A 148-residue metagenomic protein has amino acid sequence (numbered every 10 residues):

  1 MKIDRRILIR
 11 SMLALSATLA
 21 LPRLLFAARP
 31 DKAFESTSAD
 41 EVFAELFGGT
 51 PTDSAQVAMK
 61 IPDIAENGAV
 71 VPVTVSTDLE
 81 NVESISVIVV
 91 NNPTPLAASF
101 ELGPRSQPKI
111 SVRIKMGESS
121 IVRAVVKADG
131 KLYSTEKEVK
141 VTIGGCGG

Functional and structural regions predicted by a protein language model:
M1-L19: N-terminal secretory signal peptides and thylakoid transit peptides that target proteins across membranes
A28-E66, A98-F100: Transition segment at domain starts
K60, P72-D78: Short edge beta-strand/loop segments characteristic of extracellular beta-sandwich folds
N91-K115: An anionic, turn-rich surface loop/hairpin at beta-sheet edges that serves as a generic interaction/coordination patch
G117-I121: Extracellular Ig-like/FN3 beta-sandwich strand-entry sites
D129-T135: Short acidic/polar inter-strand loop motif in beta-rich domains
E138-G144: Short beta-strand edge segments in extracellular beta-sheet folds
